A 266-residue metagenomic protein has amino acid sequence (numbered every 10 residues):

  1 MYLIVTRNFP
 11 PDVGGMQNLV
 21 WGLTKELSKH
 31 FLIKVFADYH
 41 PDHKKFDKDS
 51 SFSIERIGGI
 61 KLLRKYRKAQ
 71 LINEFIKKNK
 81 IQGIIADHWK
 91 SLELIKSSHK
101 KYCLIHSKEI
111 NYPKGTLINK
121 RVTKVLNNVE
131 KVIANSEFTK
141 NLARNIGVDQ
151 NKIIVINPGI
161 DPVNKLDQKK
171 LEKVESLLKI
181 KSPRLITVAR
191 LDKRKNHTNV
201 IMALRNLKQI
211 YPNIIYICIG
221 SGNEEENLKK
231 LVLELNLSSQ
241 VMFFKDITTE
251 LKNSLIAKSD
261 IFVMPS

Functional and structural regions predicted by a protein language model:
L3, L177-K195, I201-L204: Conserved donor-binding/catalytic core segment of Leloir-type glycosyltransferases
T6-V13, L19-R64, R144: N-terminal strand-loop element at the rim of the active site of nucleotide-sugar-dependent glycosyltransferases
Y39, F138, G159: Carbohydrate-associated surface elements
A86-S91: Short His-centered aromatic/hydrophobic patch
K165-K179: A short helix/loop element that forms part of the nucleotide-sugar donor recognition site in Leloir-type
K229-I247: Nucleotide-activated donor-binding/catalytic signature segment of Leloir-type glycosyltransferases, i.e., the conserved
Q240-V241, A257-S266: Acidic donor-binding loop of glycosyltransferase active sites
D246-I247, S254-S259: Short alpha-helical donor nucleotide-sugar binding micro-motif in glycosyltransferases
